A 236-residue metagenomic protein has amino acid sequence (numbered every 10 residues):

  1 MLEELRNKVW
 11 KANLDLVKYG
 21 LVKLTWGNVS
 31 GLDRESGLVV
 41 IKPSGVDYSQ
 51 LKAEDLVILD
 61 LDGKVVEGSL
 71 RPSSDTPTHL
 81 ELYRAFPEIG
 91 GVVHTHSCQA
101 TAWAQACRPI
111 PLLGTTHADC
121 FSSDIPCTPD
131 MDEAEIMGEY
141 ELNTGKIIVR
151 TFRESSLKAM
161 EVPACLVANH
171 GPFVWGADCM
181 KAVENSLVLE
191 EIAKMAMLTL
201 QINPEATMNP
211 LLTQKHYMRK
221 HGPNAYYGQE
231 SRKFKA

Functional and structural regions predicted by a protein language model:
M1-A236: Glycine-rich flexible loops
